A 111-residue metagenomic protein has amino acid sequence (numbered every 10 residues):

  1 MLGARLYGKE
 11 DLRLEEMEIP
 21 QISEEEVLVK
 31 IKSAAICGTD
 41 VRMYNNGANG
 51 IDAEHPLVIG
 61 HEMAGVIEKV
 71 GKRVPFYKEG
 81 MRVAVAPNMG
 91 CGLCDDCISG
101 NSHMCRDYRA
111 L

Functional and structural regions predicted by a protein language model:
M1-A4: Short structural boundary motif marking the start of a folded domain
Y7-E10, A34-I36: Short polar catalytic/cofactor-binding loops
G8, N46-G47: Short helix-capping/hinge motifs at transmembrane helix termini and TM-loop junctions
D11-E15, G38-T39: Short N-terminal binding/cap micro-motifs at the start of the first secondary-structure element
E16, L57, M104: Conserved beta-strand positions that form and line the central face of beta-propeller blades
P20-A34, A48-I98: Glycine-rich beta-strand-centered segment in the early N-terminal region that forms part of a ligand/cofactor-binding
T39-N45: Cytochrome P450 core scaffold surrounding the K-helix E-X-X-R motif and the conserved "meander" helix-loop region
V41, I98-L111: Iron-sulfur (Fe-S) cluster-binding segments and ferredoxin-like electron-carrier domains, especially [2Fe-2S]
